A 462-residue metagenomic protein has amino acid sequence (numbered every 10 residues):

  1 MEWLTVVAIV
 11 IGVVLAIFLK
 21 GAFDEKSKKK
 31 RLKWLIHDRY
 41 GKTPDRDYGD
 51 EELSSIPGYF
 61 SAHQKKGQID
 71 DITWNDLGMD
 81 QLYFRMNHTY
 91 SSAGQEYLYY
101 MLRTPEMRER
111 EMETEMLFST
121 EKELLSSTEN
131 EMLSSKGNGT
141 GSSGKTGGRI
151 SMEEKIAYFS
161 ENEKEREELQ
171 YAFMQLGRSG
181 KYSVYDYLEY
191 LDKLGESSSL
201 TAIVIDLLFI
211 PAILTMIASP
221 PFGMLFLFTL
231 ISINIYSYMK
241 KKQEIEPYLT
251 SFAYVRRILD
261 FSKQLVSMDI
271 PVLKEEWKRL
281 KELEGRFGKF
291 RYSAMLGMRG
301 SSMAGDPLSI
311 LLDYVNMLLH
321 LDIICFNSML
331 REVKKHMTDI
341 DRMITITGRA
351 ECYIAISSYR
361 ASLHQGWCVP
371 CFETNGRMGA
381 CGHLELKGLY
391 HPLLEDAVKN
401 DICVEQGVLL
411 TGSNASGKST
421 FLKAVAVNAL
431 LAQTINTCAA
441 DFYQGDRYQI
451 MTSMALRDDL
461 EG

Functional and structural regions predicted by a protein language model:
M1-E121, E129, G141-S416, F421-Q449: Alpha-helical coupling/stalk and coiled-coil linker elements that connect catalytic or binding modules and transmit
L124, E131-L133: Conserved positions within tandem-repeat grammars
T452-G462: Flexible beta-alpha connector loops of hexameric P-loop NTPases
